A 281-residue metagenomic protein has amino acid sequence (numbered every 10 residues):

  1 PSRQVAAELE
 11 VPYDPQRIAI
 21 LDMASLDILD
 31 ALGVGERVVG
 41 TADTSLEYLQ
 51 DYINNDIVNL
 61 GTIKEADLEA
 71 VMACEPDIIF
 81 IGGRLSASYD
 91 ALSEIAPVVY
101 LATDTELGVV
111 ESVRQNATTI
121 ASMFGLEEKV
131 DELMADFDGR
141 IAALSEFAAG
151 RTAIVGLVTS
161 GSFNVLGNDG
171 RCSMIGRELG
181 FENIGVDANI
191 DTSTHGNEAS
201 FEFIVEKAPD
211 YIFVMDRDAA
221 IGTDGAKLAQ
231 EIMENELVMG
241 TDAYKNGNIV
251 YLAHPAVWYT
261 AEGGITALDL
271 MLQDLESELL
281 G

Functional and structural regions predicted by a protein language model:
P1-A24, E128-G156, D216-A226, H254 (+1 more regions): Bacterial Sec-exported substrate-binding components of ABC uptake systems
S2-A6, L60-D67, I190-A199: Short helix-initiation/N-cap motifs at beta->coil->alpha
R17, E111, Y211-G281: Structured C-terminal subdomain patch of bacterial secreted/periplasmic proteins
R17-A70: A short, structured surface patch at a secondary-structure boundary
S45-Y48, G167-G196: Alpha-helical, coiled-coil/dimerization segments enriched in small aliphatic residues
E75-I81, P97, I204, A208-F213: Proline-aspartate-enriched helix->loop->beta-strand connector
A91-S160, N248, W258-G281: Extracytoplasmic substrate-binding proteins
N164, E178, D191-I221: Ligand-binding pocket segment of bilobal, Venus flytrap-like solute-binding proteins
